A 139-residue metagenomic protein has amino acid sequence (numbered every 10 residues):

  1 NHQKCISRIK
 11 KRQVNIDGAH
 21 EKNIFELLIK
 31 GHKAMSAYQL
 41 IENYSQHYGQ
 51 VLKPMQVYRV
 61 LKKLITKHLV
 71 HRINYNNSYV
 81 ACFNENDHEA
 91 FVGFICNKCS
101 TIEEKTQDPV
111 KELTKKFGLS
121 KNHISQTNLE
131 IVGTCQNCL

Functional and structural regions predicted by a protein language model:
N1-L27: Short alpha-helical segments that sit at the start of domains
K10, I29, S45-Q46, G118: A general structural signal for alpha-helical elements within enzymatic catalytic domains
K30-S36: Short capping segments at the starts of secondary-structure elements
S36-G49: DNA-recognition alpha helix
V57-K67: Basic amphipathic alpha-helical segments that dock to polyanions
L69-L139: Non-DNA-binding regulatory cores of transcription-related proteins, predominantly C-terminal effector-binding
